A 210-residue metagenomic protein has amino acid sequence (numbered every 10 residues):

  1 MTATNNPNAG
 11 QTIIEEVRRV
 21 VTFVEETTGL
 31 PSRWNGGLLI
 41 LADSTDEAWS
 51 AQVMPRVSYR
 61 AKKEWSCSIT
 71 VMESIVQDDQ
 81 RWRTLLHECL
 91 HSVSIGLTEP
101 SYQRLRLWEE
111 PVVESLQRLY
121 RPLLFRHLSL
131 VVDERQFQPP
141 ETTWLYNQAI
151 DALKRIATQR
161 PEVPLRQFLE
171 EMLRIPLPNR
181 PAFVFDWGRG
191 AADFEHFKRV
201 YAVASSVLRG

Functional and structural regions predicted by a protein language model:
N5-T70, S74-D79: Auxiliary, metal-adjacent structural segments of Zn-dependent hydrolase domains
P7, I14, Q103, V200-Y201 (+1 more regions): Gram-negative host-targeted secretion-system effectors, predominantly Type III and Type IV, recognized via long
I13, W82, L105, E109: Hydrophobic (often cysteine-bearing) scaffold residues that line and stabilize catalytic clefts of nucleotide/cofactor
T28-L38, R126, L130-R135, P161-E171 (+1 more regions): Short, surface-exposed acidic
A48, V93-S94, Q117-R121, F125 (+2 more regions): Short alpha-helix boundary/capping elements
Q80-E99, E114, R118: Active-site recognition of the HExxH zinc-binding catalytic motif
Q103-Q148: Post-HExxH zinc-binding segment in Zn-dependent metallohydrolases
P139-G210: Pan-zinc metallopeptidase signature
